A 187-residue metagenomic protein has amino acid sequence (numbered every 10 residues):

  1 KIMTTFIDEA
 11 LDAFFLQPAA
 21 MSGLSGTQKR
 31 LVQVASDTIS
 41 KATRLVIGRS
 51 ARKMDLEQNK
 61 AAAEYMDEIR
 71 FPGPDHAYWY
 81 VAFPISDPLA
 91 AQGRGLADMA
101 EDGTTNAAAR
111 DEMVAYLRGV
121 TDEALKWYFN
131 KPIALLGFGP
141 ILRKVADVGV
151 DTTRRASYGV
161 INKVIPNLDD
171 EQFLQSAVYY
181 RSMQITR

Functional and structural regions predicted by a protein language model:
K1-R187: Protein-protein interaction and targeting regions used for scaffolding, dimerization, and localization
